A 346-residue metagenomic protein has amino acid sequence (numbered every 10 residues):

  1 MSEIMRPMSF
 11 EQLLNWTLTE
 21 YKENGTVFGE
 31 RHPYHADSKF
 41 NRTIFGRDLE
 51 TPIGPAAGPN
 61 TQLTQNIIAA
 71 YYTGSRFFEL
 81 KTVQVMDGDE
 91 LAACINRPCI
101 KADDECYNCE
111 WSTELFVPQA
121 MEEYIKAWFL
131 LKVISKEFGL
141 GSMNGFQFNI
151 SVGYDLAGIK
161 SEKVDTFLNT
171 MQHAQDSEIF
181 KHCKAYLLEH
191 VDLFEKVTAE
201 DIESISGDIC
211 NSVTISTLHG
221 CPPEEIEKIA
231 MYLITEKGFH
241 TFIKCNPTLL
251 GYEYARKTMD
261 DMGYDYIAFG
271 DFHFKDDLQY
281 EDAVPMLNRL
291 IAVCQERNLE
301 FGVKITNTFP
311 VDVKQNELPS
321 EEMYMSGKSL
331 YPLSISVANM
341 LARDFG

Functional and structural regions predicted by a protein language model:
M1-E236: N-terminal capping/small domains of soluble enzymes
N24-D37, G251-G346: Glycine/Thr-rich beta-alpha phosphate-binding loop at enzyme active sites
I53, T241, F301-V303: Hydrophobic/aromatic residues located in beta-strands of well-ordered beta-sheets within soluble catalytic
P59, E178, H190-D192, I243 (+3 more regions): Short, flexible coil/linker elements and helix-boundary hinge sites characteristic of intrinsically disordered
P59-T61, Q84, C245-G251, N307-V311: Active-site-proximal loop/turn and secondary-structure-junction residues that shape catalytic pockets, frequently
E79, F242-K244, K304: Conserved beta-strand positions in the central sheet of alpha/beta enzyme cores
C221-G238, F242-A255, F274-E281: Extended, H/D-rich, highly charged conserved domains that either
